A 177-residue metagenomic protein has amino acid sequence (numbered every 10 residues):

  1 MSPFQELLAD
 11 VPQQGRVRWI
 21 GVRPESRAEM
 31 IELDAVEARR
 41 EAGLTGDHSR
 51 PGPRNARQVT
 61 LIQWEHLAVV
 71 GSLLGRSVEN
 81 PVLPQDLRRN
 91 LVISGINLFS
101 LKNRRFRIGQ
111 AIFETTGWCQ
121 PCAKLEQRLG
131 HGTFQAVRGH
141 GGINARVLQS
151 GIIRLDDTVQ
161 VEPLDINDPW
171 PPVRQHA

Functional and structural regions predicted by a protein language model:
M1-A177: Metal-cofactor-dependent catalytic cores
